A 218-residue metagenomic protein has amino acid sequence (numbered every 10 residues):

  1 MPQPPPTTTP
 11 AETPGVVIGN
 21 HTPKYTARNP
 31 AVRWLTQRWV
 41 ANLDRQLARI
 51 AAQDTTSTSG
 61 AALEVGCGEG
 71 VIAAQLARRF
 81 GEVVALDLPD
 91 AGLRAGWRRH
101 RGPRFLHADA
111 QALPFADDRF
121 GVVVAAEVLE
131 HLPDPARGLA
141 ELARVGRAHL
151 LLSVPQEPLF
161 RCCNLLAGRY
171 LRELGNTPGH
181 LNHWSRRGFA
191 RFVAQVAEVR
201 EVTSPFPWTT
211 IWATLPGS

Functional and structural regions predicted by a protein language model:
M1-A112, A116, L139, L166-G168 (+2 more regions): Conserved N-terminal segment of class I S-adenosyl-L-methionine
V124: A conserved beta-strand element that flanks and buttresses the S-adenosyl-L-methionine
V128: Hydrophobic adenine-recognition pocket in adenosine-nucleotide-binding enzymes
H131: Histidine-centered divalent metal-coordination motifs
D134-P135, C163: Conserved catalytic-core motifs of eukaryotic protein kinase domains, centered on the activation segment
A136-L150: A short glycine-rich, Lys/Arg-flanked "PGG" loop and its adjoining helix->strand segment in the class I
L151-E173: Conserved class I S-adenosyl-L-methionine
